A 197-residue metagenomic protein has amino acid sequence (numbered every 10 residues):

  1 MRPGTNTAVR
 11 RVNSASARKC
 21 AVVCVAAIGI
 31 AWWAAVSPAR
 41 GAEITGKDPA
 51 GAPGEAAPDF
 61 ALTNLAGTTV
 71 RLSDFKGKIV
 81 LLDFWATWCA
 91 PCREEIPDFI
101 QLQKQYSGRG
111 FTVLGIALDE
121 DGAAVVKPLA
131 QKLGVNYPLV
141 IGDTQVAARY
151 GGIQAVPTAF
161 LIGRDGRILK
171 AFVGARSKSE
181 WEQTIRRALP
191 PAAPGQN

Functional and structural regions predicted by a protein language model:
M1-A17: N-terminal secretory signal peptides that target proteins for export/translocation
V23-W32: Bacterial N-terminal signal peptides
A31-D59, P191-N197: N-proximal helix/coil linker or "cap" segments that precede and/or mark the start of modular domains
P49-G54, D59-V80, Q103-Y106, Y150: A short beta-strand-turn-helix
K78-V80, F84-W88, A155: Short pre-active-site segment immediately N-terminal to redox-active cysteine/selenocysteine motifs in thiol-based
R93-L133, G142-R149: Structural microenvironment flanking redox-active thiols in thiol-disulfide oxidoreductases
P128-N136, I141-R186: Thiol/disulfide oxidoreductase modules built on the thioredoxin-like
